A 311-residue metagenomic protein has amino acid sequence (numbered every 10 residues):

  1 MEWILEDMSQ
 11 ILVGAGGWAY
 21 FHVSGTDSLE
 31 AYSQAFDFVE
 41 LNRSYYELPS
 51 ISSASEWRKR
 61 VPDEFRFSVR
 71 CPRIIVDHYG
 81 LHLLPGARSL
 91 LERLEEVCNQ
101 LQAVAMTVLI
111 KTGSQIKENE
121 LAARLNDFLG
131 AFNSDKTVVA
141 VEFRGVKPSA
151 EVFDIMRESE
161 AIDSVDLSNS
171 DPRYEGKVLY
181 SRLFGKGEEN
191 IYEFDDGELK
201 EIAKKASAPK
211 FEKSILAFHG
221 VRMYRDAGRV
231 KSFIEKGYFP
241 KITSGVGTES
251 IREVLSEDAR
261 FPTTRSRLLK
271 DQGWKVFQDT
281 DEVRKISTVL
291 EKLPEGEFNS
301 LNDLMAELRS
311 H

Functional and structural regions predicted by a protein language model:
E2-W3, W274: Surface-exposed charge patches in extracellular/virion surface proteins
W3-V246, A259: Residues lining hydrophobic/aromatic ligand-binding pockets adjacent to catalytic sites
I242-H311: Charged, amphipathic alpha-helical regulatory modules used for macromolecular assembly or allosteric control
